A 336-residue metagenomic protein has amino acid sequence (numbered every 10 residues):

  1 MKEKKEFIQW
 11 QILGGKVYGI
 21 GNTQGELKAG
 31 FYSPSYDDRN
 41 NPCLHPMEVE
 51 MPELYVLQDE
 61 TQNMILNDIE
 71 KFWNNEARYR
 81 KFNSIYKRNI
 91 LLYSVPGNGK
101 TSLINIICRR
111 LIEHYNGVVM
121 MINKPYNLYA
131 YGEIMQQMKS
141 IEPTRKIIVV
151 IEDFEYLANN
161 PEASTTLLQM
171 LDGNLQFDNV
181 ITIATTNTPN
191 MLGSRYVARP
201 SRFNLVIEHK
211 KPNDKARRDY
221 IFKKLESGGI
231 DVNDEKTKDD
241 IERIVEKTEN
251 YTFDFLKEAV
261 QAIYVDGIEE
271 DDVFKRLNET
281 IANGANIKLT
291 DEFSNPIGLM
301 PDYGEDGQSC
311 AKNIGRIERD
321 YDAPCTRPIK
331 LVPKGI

Functional and structural regions predicted by a protein language model:
K2-G30, C43, M47, R199 (+1 more regions): C-terminal alpha-helical "lid" subdomain
Y32-D37: Acidic, low-complexity proline/glycine-rich segments
D38-N67: Charged, amphipathic alpha-helical linker segments immediately N-terminal to NTP-binding catalytic cores
V56-K238: Walker A/P-loop NTP-binding motif of AAA+ ATPase domains
